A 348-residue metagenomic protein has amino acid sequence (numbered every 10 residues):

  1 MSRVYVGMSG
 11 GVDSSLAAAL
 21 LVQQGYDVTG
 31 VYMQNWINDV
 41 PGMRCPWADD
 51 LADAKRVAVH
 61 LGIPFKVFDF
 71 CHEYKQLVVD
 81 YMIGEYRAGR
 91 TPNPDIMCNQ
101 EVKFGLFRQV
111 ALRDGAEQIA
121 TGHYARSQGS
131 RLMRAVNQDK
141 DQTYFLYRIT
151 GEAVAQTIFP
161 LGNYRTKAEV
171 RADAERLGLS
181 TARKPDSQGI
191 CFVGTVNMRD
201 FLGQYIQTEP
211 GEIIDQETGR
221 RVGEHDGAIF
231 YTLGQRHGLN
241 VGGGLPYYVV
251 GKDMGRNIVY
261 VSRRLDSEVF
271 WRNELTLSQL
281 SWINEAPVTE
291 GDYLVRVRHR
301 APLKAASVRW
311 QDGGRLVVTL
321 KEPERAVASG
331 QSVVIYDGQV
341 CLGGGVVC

Functional and structural regions predicted by a protein language model:
M1-R148, I158, K167-E169, E175: ATP-dependent adenylation/nucleotidyltransferase module used to activate substrates
N38, A120-R126, L132-C348: AMP-forming adenylation/ATP pyrophosphatase catalytic core
